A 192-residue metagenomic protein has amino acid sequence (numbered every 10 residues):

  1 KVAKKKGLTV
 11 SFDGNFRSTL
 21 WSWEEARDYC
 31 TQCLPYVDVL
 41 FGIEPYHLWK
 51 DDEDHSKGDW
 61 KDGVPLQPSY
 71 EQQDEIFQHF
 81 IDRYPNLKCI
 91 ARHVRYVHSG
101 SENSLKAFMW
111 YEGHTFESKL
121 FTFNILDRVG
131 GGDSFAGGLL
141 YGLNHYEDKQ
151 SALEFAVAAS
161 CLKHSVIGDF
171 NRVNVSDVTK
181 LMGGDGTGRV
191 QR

Functional and structural regions predicted by a protein language model:
K1-V2: Divalent-metal (Mg2+/Mn2+/Ca2+)-assisted nucleotide/phosphate chemistry catalytic cores
K5-K6, Y36: Helix C-cap/helix->beta junction micro-motif
K6-G14: Short beta-strand/loop segments at the ligand-binding rim of alpha/beta enzyme cores
L8, P85, E147: Short phosphate-binding/catalytic loops that engage adenosine nucleotides
F16, Y46-H47, A136: Short, glycine/acidic-enriched loop or turn micro-motifs at the edges of active sites
F16-S18, F123: A short, flexible beta-alpha/helix-coil linker loop
L20-G113: Conserved phosphate/ATP/ADP-binding segment of small-molecule kinases
K119-D185, R189-R192: Conserved post-catalytic alpha-helical subdomain immediately downstream of the catalytic base and nucleotide-binding
